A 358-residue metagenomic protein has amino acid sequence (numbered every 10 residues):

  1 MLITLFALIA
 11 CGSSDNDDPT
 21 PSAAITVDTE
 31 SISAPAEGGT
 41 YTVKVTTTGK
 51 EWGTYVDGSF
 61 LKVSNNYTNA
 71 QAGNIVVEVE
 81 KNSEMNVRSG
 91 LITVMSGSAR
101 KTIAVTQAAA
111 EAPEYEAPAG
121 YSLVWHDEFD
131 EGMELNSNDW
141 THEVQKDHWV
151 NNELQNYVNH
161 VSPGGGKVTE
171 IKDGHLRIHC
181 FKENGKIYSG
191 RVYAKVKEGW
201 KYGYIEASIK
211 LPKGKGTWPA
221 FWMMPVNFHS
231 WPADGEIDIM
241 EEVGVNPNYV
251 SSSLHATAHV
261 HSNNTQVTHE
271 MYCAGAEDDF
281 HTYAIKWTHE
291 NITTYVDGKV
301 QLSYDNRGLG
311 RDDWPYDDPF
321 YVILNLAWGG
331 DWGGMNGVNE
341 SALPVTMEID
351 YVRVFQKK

Functional and structural regions predicted by a protein language model:
T4-S31, T102-G120: Bacterial Sec-dependent N-terminal signal peptides
T26-Y55: Solvent-exposed, low-complexity, repeat-rich "mucin-like" stalks and linkers
Y41, G73-V77, H269, H281: Short strand-edge motifs at loop-to-beta-strand transitions and within beta-strands of extracellular beta-rich domains
T47-V76: Surface-exposed binding patches on compact interaction domains or structured appendages
E80-N86: Short, surface-exposed loop/turn segments at beta-strand-coil junctions that are enriched for proline with nearby
N86-S98: A short beta-strand micro-motif common to beta-rich folds, especially ectodomain repeats
E111-K358: GH16 jelly-roll
